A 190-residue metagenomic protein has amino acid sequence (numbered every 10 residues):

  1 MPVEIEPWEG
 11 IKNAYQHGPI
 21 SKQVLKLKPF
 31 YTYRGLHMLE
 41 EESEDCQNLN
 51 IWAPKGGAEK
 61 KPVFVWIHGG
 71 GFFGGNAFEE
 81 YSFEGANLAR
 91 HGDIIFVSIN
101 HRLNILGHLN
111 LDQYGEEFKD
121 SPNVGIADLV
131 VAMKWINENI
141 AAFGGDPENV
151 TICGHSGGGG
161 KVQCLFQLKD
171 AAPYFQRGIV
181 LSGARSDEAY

Functional and structural regions predicted by a protein language model:
M1-I126, P147: Non-catalytic accessory segments of hydrolases
A53-K60, E138-D146, K169-P173: Surface-exposed acidic, glycine-flexible loop patches that form ligand/cofactor-binding and adhesion interfaces
P62, S121-V124, I136, A142-S156: Alpha/beta-hydrolase fold nucleophile elbow
G92, A172-R185: A conserved short beta-strand
N100, C153, L168, I179-S182: Alpha/beta-hydrolase-fold catalytic nucleophile elbow
I105, G160, A184-Y190: A short beta-to-alpha transition loop/helix N-cap that caps and shapes the active-site region
L129-N137: Short, well-ordered amphipathic alpha-helical segments that serve as non-catalytic structural scaffolds within diverse
G159-A171: Short glycine-enriched nucleophile-adjacent loop and the immediately C-terminal alpha-helix near the catalytic center
